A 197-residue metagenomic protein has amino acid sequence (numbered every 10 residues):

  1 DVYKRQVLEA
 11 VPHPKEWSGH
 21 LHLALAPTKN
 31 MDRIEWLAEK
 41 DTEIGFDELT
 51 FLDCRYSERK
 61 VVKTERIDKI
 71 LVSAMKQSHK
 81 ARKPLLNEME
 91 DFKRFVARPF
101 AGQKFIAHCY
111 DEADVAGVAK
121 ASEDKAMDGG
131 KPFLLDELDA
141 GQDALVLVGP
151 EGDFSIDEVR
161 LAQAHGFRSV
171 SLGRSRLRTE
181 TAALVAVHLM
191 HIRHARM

Functional and structural regions predicted by a protein language model:
V2-Y3: Short, small-residue-biased leader/transition segments that mark boundaries at the very start of proteins
A10-C109, A119: RNA substrate-binding interface of SAM-dependent RNA methyltransferases
K29, E151-G152, R174-L177: Short, acidic/turn-prone active-site loops that include or flank metal/cofactor- and phosphate-binding residues
D53, H108-D111, P150, R174: Short secondary-structure boundary segments
V115, G130-F133, T179-A183: Short, charged, surface-exposed secondary-structure boundary motifs
S122, M127: Short Gly/Ser/Thr- and charged-rich N-terminal loops/segments that act as flexible capping/hinge elements
D143-D157, L161: A C-terminal functional module that forms or caps the active site or interfaces directly with catalytic machinery
I156-M197: Structured adenosyl-cofactor binding patch, chiefly the S-adenosyl-L-methionine
